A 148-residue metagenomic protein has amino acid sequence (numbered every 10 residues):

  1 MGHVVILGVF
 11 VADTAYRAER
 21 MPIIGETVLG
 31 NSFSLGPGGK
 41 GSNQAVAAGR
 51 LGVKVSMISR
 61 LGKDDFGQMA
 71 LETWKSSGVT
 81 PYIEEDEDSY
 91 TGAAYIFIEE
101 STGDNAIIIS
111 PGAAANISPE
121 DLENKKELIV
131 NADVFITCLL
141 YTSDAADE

Functional and structural regions predicted by a protein language model:
M1-R60, M69: Glycine-rich phosphate/adenosyl-contacting loop at the front of the ribokinase-like
H3, D133-V134: Structural motif
A12, Y16, T102, D147: Short, glycine/acidic-enriched loop or turn micro-motifs at the edges of active sites
E26-V28, L35, R50-D133: Conserved N-terminal subdomain of the carbohydrate kinase-like
G41, D121-L122, S143: Amphipathic coiled-coil/heptad-repeat helices and related helical stalk/stem segments that mediate oligomerization
N43-V46, V130, D144: A broad detector of short, well-ordered amphipathic alpha-helices that serve as recognition/interaction surfaces
Y141-E148: Conserved small/polar residues in nucleotide/adenosyl-binding loops
